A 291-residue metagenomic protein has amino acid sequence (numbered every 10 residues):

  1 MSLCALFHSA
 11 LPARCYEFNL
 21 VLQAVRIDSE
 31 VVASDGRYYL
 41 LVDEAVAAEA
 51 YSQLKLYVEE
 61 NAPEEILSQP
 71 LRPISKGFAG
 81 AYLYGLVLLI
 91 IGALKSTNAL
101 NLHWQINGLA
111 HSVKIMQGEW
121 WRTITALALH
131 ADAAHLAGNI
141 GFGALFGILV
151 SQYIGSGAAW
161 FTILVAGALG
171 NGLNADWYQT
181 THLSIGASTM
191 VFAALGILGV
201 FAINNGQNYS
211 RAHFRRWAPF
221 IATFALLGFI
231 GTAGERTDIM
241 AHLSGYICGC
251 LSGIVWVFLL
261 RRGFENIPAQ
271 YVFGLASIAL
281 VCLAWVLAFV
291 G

Functional and structural regions predicted by a protein language model:
M1-L11: Short glycine-/aliphatic-rich beta-strand segments at the starts of folded cytosolic domains
P12-Y16, S29-V46, V58-G291: A detector for small-residue-rich transmembrane helices and their helix-helix packing motifs
F18-N19, A50-Y57: Short amphipathic alpha-helices in soluble, non-transmembrane regions that often serve as interface/regulatory elements
V25: Conserved dinucleotide-binding and phosphotransfer motif residues
